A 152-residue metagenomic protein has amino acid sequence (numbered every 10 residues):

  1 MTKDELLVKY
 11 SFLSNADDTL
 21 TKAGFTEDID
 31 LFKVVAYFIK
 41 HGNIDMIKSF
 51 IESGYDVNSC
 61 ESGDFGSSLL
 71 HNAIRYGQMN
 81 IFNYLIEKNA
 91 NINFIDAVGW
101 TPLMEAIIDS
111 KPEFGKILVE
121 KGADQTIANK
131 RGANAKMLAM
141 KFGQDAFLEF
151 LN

Functional and structural regions predicted by a protein language model:
M1-S53, F65: Intrinsically disordered, low-complexity regulatory segments in ankyrin-centric signaling systems
E27-Y37, C60-L69, I95-T101, N129-N134: Ankyrin-repeat boundary/"N-cap" motif
Y37-N43, N72-Q78, E105-K111, L138-Q144: Ankyrin repeat A-helix N-terminal signature
N43-I51, Q78-I86, K111-V119, Q144-N152: Ankyrin repeat structural motif
V57-S59, I92, Q125: Ankyrin-repeat inter-repeat connecting loop/turn
L70-A73, L85, I92, P102-A106 (+1 more regions): Hydrophobic packing within well-folded, soluble alpha/beta domains
Q125-N152: Leucine-rich solenoid repeat scaffolds
